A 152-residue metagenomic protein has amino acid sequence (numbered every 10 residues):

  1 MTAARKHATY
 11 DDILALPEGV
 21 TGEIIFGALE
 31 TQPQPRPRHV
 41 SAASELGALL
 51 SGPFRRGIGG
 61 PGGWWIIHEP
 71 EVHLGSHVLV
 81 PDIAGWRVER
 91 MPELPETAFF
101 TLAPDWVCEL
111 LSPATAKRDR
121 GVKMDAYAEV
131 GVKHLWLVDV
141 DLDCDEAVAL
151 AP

Functional and structural regions predicted by a protein language model:
M1-P152: Gly/Pro/Ser/Thr-rich low-complexity, intrinsically disordered segments predominantly at protein N-termini
